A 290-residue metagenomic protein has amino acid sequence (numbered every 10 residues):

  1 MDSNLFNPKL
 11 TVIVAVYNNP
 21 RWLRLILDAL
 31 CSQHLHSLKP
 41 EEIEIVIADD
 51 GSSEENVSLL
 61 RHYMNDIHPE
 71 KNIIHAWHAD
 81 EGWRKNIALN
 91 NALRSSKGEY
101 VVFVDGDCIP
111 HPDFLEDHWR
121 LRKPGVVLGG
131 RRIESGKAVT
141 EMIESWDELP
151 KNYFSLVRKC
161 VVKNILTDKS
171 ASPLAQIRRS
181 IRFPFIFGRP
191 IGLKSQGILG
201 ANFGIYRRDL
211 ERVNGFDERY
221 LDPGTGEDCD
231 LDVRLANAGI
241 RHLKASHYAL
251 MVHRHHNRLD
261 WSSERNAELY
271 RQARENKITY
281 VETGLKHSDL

Functional and structural regions predicted by a protein language model:
L10-W22, I26, Q33, A48: A conserved hydrophobic helix/loop-capping motif in glycosyltransferases and polysaccharide synthases
L25, I198-L199, E218-L290: C-terminal catalytic/acceptor-binding lobe
D28-E41: Short, acidic, metal-binding catalytic loop of nucleotide-sugar glycosyltransferases
A29, V46-L60, C108: A conserved acidic beta->alpha catalytic loop
K39-S52, I74-H78: Short beta-strand/loop segment that forms part of the nucleotide-sugar
A79-S96, D113: Glycine-rich, basic loop-to-helix element that forms the pyrophosphate-binding segment of sugar-nucleotide handling
V101: Short aromatic/hydrophobic "clamp" motif used to bind/position activated sugar donors
D113-I165: Conserved donor NDP-sugar-binding/catalytic core segment of glycosyltransferases
